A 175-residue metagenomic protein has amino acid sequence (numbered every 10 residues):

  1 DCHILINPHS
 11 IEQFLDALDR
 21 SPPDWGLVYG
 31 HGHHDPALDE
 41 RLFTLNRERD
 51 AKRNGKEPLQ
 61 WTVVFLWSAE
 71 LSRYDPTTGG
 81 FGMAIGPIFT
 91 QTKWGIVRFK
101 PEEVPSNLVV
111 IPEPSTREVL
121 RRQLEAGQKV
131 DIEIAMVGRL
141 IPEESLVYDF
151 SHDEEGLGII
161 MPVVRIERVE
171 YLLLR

Functional and structural regions predicted by a protein language model:
D1-R175: OB-fold and OB-like single-stranded nucleic-acid-recognition modules and their adjacent interaction interfaces
